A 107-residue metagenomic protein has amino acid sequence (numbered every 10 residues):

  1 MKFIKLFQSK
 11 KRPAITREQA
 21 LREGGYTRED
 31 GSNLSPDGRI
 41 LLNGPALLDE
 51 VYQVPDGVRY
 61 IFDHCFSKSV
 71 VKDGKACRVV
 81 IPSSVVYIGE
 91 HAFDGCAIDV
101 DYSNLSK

Functional and structural regions predicted by a protein language model:
M1-K2: Gram-positive cell-envelope targeting signals
F7-R39, G44-Y60, K68-Y87, C96-K107: Structural signature of tandem-repeat unit edges
